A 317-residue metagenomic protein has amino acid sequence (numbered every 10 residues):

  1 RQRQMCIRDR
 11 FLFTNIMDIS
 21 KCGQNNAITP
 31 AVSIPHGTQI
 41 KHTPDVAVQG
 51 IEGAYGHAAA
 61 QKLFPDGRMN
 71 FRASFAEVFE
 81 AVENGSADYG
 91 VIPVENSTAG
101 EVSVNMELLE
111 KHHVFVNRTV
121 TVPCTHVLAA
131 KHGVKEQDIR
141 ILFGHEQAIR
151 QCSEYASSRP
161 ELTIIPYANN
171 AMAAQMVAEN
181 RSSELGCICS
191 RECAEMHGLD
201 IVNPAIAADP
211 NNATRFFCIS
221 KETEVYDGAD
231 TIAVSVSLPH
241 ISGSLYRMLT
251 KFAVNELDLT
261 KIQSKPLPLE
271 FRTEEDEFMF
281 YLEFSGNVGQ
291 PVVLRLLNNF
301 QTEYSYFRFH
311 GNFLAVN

Functional and structural regions predicted by a protein language model:
R1-Q4, R8-N317: Domain-level signature for soluble enzymes in the chorismate/prephenate branch of the shikimate pathway
